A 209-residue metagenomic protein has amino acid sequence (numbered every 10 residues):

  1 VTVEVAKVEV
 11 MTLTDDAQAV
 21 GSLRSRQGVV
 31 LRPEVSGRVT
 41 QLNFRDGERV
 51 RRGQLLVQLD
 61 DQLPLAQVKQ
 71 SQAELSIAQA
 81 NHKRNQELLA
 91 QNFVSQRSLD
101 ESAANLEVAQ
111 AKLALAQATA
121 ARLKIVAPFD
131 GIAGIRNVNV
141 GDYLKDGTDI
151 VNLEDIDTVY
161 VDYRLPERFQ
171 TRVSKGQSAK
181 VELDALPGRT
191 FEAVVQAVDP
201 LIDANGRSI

Functional and structural regions predicted by a protein language model:
V1-S36, E192, Q196: N-terminal beta-strand block that forms a small beta-sandwich/beta-barrel module immediately after a flexible targeting
E4, D130, N137, T158-V159 (+1 more regions): Beta-strand/loop subdomains of soluble extracytoplasmic proteins
V8, T14-D16, V30-T148, T158-L165 (+1 more regions): Amphipathic alpha-helical coiled-coil/rod segments that serve as protein-protein coupling scaffolds
M11, Q91, V151, D184 (+1 more regions): Flexible, active-site-adjacent loop/turn segments at secondary-structure boundaries
R24, Q58, E182: Detector for the N-terminal beta1/A-loop initiation region of ABC nucleotide-binding domains
L153-I156: Interdomain signal-transducing alpha-helical coiled-coil linkers
